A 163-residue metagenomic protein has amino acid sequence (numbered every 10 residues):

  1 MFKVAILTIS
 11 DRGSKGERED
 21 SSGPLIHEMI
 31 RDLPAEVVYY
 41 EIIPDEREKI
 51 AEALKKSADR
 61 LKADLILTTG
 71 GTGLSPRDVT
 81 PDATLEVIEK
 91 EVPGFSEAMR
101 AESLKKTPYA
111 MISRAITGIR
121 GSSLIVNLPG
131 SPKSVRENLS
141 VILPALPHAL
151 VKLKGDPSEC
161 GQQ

Functional and structural regions predicted by a protein language model:
M1-Q163: Non-catalytic beta/alpha edge segments that cap or flank active sites
